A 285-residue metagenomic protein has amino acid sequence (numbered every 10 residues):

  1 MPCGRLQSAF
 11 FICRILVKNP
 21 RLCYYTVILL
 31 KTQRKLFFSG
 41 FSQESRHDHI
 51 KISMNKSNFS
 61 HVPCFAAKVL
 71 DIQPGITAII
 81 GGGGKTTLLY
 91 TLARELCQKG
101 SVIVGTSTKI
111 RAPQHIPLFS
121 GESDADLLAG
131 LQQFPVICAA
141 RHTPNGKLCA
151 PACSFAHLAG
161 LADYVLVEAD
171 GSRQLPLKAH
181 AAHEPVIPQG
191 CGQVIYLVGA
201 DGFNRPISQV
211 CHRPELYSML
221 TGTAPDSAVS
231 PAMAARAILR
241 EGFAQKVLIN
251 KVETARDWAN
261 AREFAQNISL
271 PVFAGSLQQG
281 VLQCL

Functional and structural regions predicted by a protein language model:
L16, Y24-L29, R34-K35, S42 (+1 more regions): Short terminal hydrophobic/aromatic SLiMs and anchors at protein ends
I52-C64: N-terminal pre-Walker A segment at the start of P-loop NTPase domains
A66-L96: Walker A (P-loop) phosphate-binding motif
I79, V102-T106, C138-R141, V165-A169 (+3 more regions): General beta-strand structural signal in soluble alpha/beta enzymes
R94-H142: N-terminal phosphate/diphosphate-binding loop that engages ATP/GTP or pyrophosphate donors across diverse enzyme folds
F134-P135, A162-Y164: Loop/turn-to-beta-strand initiation segments
G146-H157, L161, D170-P271, Q283-L285: Conserved catalytic-core segment of NTP-binding enzymes
